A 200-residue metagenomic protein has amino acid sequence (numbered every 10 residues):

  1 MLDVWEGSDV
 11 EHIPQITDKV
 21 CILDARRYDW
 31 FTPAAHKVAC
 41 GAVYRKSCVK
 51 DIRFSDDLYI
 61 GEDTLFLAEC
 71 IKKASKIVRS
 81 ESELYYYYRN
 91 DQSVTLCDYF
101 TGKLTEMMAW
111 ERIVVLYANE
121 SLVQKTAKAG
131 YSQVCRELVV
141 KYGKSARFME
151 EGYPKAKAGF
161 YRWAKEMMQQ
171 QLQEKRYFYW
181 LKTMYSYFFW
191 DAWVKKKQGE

Functional and structural regions predicted by a protein language model:
M1-I77, Y88-T101: Donor-binding/catalytic cores of nucleotide-activated saccharide and glycerol-phosphate transferases/polymerases
I52, L58, A74, R79-S80 (+4 more regions): Gram-positive cell-envelope targeting signals
L67, E106, W110, K128-Y131: Short runs of predominantly hydrophobic/aromatic residues within well-ordered alpha helices that form helix-helix
S82-D91, L96-L122, E137-L138, Y142-M167: Catalytic core of nucleotide-sugar-dependent glycosyltransferases
Q124-S132, P154: Short, charged, amphipathic alpha-helical segments
G130-R136, L181-S186: Amphipathic alpha-helical surface "interface" segments used for docking/oligomerization or membrane association within
K144-E200: Membrane-interface aromatic/basic loop that binds lipid-linked glycans or pyrophosphate carriers, typified by
